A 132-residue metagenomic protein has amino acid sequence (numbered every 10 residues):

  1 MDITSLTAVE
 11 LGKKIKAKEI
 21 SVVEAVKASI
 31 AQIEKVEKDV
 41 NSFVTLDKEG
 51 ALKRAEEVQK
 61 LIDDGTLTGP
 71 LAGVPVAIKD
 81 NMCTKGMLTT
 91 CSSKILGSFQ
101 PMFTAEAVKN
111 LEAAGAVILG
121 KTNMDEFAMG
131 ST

Functional and structural regions predicted by a protein language model:
M1-D47, L52, D63: An N-terminal boundary/leader segment
I3, V40-F43, V58, I95-L96 (+1 more regions): Short clusters of hydrophobic/aromatic residues that line enzyme substrate/ligand-binding pockets
I15-K18, P70, F127: Short conserved micro-motifs on helix faces and helix-strand junctions that flank and scaffold key functional residues
E19, T66-L67, M87: Conserved SET/PR domain catalytic loop and adjacent active-site segment of histone-lysine N-methyltransferases
Q32, V36, R54, V58 (+3 more regions): Short alpha-helical functional segments enriched in proximate histidine and acidic residues
V58-V74: Immediate post-signal peptide segment of exported/extracytoplasmic ligand-binding proteins
A72-T132: Short glycine/serine-rich loop/turn segments
